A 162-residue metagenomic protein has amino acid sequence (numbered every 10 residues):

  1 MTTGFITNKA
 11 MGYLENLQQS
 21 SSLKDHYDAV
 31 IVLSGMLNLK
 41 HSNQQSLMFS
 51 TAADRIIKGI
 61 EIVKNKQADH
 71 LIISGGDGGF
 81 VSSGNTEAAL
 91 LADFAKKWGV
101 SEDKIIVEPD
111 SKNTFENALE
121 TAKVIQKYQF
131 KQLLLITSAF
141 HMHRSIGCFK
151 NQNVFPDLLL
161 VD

Functional and structural regions predicted by a protein language model:
T3-D162: A structural signal for short, hydrophobic/glycine-enriched beta-strand patches
